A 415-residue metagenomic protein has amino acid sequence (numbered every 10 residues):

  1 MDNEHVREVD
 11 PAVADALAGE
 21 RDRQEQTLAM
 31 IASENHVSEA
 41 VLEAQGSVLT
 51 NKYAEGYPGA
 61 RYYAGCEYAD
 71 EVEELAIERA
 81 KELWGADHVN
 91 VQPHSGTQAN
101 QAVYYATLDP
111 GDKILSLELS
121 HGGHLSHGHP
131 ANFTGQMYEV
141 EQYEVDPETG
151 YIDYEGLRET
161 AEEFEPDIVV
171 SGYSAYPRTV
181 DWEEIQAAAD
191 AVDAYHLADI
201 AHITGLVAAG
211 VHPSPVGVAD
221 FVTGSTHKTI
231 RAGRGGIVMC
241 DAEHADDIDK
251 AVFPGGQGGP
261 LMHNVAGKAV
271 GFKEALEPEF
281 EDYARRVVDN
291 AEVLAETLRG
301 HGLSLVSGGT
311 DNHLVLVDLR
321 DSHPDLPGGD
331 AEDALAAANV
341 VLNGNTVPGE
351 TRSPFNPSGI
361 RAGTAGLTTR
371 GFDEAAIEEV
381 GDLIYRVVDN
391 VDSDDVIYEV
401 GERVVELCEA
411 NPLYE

Functional and structural regions predicted by a protein language model:
M1-E4, V9-P11, E78, D289 (+1 more regions): PLP-dependent enzyme catalytic core of the Aspartate aminotransferase-like
M1-L75, A187, C408-E409, Y414-E415: N-terminal glycine-rich, Lys/His-bearing helix-loop that initiates the first secondary-structure elements of many
E20-Q26, K52-P58, P166, A245-K250 (+4 more regions): Short acidic (Asp/Glu) and glycine-rich catalytic loops that position anionic groups and cofactors
T27, P58-G59, H88, G259-M262 (+5 more regions): Flexible, glycine/charged-enriched surface loops at secondary-structure junctions
L75, R79-H301: Conserved PLP-enzyme active-site core in the AAT-like
D146-T149, E274-L276, R320-H323, G366-G371 (+1 more regions): A generic structural motif
V207, A269, R286-E292, G308-D318 (+2 more regions): A glycine-rich phosphate-binding loop feature that marks nucleotide/adenosyl-phosphate handling sites
S304-G371: Conserved PLP-binding catalytic core of the aspartate aminotransferase-like
